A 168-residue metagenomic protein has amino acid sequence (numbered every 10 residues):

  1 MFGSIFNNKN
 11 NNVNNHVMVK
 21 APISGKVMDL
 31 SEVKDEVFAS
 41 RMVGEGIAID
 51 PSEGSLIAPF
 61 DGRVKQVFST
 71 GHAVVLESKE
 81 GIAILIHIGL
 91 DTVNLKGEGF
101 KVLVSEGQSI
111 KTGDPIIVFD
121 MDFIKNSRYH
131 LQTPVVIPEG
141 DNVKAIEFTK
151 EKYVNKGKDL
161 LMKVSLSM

Functional and structural regions predicted by a protein language model:
M1-M168: Contiguous, well-folded functional domains in the mature portion of proteins
